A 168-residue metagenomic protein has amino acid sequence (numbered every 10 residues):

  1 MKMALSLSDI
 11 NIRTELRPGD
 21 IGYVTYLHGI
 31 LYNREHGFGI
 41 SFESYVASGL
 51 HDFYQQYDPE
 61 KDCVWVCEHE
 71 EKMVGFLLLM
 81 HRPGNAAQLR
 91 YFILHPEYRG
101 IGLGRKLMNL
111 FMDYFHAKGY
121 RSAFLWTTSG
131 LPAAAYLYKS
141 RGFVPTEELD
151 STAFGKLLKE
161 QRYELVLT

Functional and structural regions predicted by a protein language model:
M1, R82-A86, L125: Generic structural signal for short, solvent-exposed loop/turn connectors between secondary structure elements
M1-D9, L165: Acyl-donor-binding surface of acyltransferase catalytic domains
K2-A4, E35, A47, S122 (+2 more regions): Generic N-terminal initiation segments characterized by hydrophobic and/or small/turn-forming residues
I10, T14-Y91, H95-E97, R105-L110 (+4 more regions): Acetyl-CoA-dependent GNAT
G102: Conserved G/P- and acidic residue-centered "switch" motifs that form tight phosphate/ATP-binding loops in soluble
R121-T168: C-terminal "cap" of GNAT-fold acetyltransferases
